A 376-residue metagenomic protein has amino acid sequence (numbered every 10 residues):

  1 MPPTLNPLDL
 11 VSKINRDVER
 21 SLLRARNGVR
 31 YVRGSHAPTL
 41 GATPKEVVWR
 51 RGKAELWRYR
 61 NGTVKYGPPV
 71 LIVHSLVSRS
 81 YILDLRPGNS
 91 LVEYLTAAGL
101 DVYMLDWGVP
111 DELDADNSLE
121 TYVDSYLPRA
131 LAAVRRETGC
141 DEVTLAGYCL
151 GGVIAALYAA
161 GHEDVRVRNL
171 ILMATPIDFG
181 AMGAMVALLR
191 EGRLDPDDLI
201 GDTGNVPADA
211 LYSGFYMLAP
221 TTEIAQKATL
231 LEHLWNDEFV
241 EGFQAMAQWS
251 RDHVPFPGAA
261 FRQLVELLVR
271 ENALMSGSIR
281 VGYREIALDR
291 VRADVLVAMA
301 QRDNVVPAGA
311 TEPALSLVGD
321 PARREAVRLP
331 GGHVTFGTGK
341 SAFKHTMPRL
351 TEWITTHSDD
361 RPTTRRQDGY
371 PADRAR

Functional and structural regions predicted by a protein language model:
M1-G41, A372-R376: N-terminal targeting or regulatory segments adjacent to alpha/beta-hydrolase or S9 domains
M1-V11, R136, C140, A146 (+1 more regions): Alpha/beta-hydrolase-fold enzymes
G41-D111: Short, surface-exposed "cap/lid" segments of acyl-processing enzymes
D116-E137: Alpha/beta-hydrolase active-site loop
V143-Y148, A300: Conserved alpha/beta-hydrolase "nucleophile elbow" surrounding the catalytic nucleophile
V291, V297-M299, D303: Short beta-strand/loop motif that positions the catalytic acidic residue of the alpha/beta-hydrolase fold
N304-A310: Conserved alpha/beta-hydrolase "acid-adjacent" motif
A326, P330-H345: Catalytic histidine-centered segment of alpha/beta-hydrolase-like enzymes
